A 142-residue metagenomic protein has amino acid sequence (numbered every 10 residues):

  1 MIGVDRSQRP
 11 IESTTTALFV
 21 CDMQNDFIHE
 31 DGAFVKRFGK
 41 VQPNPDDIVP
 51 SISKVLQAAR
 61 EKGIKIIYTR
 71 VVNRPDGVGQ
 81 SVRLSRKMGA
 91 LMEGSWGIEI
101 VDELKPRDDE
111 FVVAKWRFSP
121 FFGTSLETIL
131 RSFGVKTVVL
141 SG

Functional and structural regions predicted by a protein language model:
M1-R107: Active-site acidic carboxylates
G94-S95, V101-S141: Internal catalytic-core helix/loop-beta-alpha segment that presents or stabilizes conserved functional determinants
